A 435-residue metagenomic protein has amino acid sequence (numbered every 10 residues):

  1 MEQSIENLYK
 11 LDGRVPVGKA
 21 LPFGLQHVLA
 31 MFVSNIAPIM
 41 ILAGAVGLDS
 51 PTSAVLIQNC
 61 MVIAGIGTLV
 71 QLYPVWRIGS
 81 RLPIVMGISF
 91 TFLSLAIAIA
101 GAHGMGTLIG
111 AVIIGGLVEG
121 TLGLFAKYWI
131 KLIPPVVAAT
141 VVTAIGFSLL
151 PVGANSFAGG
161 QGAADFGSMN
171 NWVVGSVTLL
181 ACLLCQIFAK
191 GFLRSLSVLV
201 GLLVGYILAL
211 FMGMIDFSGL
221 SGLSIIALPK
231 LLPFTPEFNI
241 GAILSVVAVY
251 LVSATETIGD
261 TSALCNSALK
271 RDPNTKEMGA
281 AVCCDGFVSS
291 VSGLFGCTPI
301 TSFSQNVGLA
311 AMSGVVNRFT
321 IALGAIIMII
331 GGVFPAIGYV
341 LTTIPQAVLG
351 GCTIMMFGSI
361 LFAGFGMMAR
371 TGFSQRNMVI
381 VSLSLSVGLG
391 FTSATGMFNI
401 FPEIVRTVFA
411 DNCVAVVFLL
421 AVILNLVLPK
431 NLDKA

Functional and structural regions predicted by a protein language model:
M1-F23, S218-L231, N266-P273, E277-A281 (+1 more regions): Intrinsically disordered, low-complexity non-transmembrane regions of multi-pass membrane transporters
M1-P83, T91-I99: N-terminal signal-anchor module of multipass membrane proteins
E2-I5, N35-I39, A43, T178-F188 (+6 more regions): Juxtamembrane interface elements at the cytosolic ends of transmembrane helices in multi-pass membrane proteins
V17, A43-R81, V247-R318: Membrane-embedded helical hairpins/re-entrant loop segments and their flanking transmembrane helices within multi-pass
G18-A30, G167-L179, L196-S197, K230-D260 (+1 more regions): Hydrophobic, membrane-embedded alpha-helices of multi-pass small-molecule transporters
V55-L56, R77-F90, K131-A139, L193-L199 (+3 more regions): Short, non-helical or kinked segments that cap or interrupt transmembrane helices
I97, Q186, N306-I321, I326-G332: Interfacial segments of multi-pass membrane proteins
I99-S218, A325, I329-A435: Membrane-embedded alpha-helical modules
